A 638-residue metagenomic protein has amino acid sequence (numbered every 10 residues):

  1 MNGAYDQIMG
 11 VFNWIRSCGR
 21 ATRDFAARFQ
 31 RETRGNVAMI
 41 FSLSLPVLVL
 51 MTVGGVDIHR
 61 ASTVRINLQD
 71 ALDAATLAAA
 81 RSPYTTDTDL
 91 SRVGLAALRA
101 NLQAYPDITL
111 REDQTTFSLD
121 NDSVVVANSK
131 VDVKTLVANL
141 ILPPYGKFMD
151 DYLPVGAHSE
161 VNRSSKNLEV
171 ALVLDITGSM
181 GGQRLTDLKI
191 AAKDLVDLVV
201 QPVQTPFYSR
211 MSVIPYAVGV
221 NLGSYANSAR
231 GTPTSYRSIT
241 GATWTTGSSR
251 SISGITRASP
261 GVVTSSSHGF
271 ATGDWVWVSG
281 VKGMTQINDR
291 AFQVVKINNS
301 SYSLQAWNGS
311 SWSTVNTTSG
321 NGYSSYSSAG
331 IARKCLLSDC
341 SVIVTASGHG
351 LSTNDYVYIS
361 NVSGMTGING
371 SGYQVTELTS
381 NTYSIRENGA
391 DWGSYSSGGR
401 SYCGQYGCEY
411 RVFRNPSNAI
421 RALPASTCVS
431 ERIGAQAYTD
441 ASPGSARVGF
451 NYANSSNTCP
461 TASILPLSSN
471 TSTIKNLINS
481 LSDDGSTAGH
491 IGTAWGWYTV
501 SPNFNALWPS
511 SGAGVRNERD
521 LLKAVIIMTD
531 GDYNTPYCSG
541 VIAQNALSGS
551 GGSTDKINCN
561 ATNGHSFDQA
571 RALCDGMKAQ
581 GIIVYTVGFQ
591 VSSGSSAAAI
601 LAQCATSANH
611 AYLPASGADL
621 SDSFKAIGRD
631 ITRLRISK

Functional and structural regions predicted by a protein language model:
N2-S17, G55, H59-I66, A71-T135 (+8 more regions): Short amphipathic secondary-structure patches
F25-S44, D120-A171, M180-R184, W497 (+1 more regions): Acidic, polar low-complexity linker/tail segments
M39, D70, E169-L174, M211-P215 (+3 more regions): Structural recognition of the beta-strand scaffold that forms the well-ordered cores of secreted hydrolase catalytic
L50-D57, R163-L188, I527-D532: MIDAS-like acidic motif and immediate structural context at the N-terminus of von Willebrand factor A/I domains
L98-N101, L573-K638: Von Willebrand factor A/integrin I-like adhesion domains
V173-T177, L188, Y216, G496 (+5 more regions): DG-centered beta-turn motif at the end of beta-strands
Y225-S248, V294, T314-L337, Q374-V375 (+1 more regions): Acidic, Ser/Thr/Gly/Pro-rich low-complexity segments that form flexible
T246-D274, S279-V412: Small/polar beta-strand repeat architecture
